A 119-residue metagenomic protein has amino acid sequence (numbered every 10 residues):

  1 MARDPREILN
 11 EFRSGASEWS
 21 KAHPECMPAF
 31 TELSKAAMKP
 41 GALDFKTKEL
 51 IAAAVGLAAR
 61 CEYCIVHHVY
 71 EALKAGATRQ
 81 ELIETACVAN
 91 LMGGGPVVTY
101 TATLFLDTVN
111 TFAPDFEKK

Functional and structural regions predicted by a protein language model:
M1-T47, Y100-K119: Acidic, glycine/proline-rich low-complexity segments that act as flexible tails and inter-domain linkers
S34-K35, A52, V69-L73, A86: Amphipathic alpha-helical segments within well-ordered protein domains
K39, G56, K74, N90 (+1 more regions): Amphipathic alpha-helical interaction elements
A42-A59, Q80-A89: Immediate flanking context of iron-sulfur cluster ligation sites
C61-C64: Short cysteine clusters
H67-R79, F105: Iron-sulfur (Fe-S) cluster-binding segments and ferredoxin-like electron-carrier domains, especially [2Fe-2S]
G76-T85, P114-K119: Charge-rich, acidic-biased intrinsically disordered regions
I83-T111: C-terminal structural segments of small proteins and small subunits
